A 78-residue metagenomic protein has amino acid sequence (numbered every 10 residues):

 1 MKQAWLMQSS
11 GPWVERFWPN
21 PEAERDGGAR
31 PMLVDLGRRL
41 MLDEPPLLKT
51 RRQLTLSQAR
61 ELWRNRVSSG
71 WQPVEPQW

Functional and structural regions predicted by a protein language model:
M1-S69, P73-W78: Terminus-proximal functional modules
